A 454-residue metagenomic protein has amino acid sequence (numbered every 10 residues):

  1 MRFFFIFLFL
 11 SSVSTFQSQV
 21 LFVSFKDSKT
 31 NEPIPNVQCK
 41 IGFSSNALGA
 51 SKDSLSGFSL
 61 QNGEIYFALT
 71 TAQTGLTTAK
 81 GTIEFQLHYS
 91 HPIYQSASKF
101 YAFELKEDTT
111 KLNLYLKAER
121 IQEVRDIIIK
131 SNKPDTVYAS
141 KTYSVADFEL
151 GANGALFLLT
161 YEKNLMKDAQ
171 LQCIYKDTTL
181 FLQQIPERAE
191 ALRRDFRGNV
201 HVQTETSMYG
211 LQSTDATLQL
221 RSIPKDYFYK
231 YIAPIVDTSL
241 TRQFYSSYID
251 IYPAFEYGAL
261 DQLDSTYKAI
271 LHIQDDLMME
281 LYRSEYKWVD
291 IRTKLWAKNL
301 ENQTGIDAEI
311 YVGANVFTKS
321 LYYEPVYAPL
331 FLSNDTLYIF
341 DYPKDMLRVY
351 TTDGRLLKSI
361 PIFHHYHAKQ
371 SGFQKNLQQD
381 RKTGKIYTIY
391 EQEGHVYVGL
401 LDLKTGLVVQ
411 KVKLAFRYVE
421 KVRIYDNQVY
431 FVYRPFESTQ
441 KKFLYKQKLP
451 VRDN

Functional and structural regions predicted by a protein language model:
L21-D27, L114, I127-I129: A short, amphipathic beta-strand motif
K29-N46: Short, ordered, surface-exposed loop/turn motifs in non-cytosolic proteins
A47-T71: Short, acidic Ser/Thr/Gly-rich low-complexity loop/linker segments typical of extracellular and cell-surface proteins
A79-Y101: A short, solvent-exposed loop/turn motif at the edges and junctions of modular extracellular/periplasmic domains
P92, Y115-V137, Y143: Short, acidic, small-residue-rich periplasmic hinge/interaction motif at the N-terminus of Gram-negative outer-membrane
P134-Q170, Q184-A191, Y322-L337: Beta-strand-rich domains and repeat architectures in extracellular enzymes and scaffolds, especially beta-propellers
N164-Q172, S207-S213, D250-D261, D290-K294 (+3 more regions): Structural motif
Q183-E190, D226-K230, P361-Q374, T405-Y425: Conserved blade-ending motifs and adjacent loop-strand segments that build the rim/top face of beta-propeller domains
